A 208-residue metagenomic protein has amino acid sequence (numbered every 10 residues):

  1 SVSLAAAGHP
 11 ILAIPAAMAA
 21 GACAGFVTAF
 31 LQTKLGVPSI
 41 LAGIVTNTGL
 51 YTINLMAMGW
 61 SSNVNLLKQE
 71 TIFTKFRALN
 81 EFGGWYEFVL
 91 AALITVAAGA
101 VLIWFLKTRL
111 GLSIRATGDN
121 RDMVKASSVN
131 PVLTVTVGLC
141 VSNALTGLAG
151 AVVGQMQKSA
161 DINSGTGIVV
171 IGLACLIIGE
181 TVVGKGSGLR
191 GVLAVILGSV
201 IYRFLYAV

Functional and structural regions predicted by a protein language model:
S1, V45-N54, A126-S128, L173-L176 (+1 more regions): Small-residue-rich segments of transmembrane alpha-helices in multi-pass membrane proteins, especially helix faces
S3, A7, F26, F30-K34 (+7 more regions): Membrane-interface helix caps of multi-pass small-molecule transporters
G8, L35-V37, T108, V129: Membrane-helix interface residues
P10-T48, L93-G99, L197-G198, Y202: Alpha-helical transmembrane segments within multi-pass membrane transporters and channels
P15, T146-V208: Transmembrane alpha-helical segments in multi-pass inner-membrane proteins
P15-A16, A24, G83-V169: Helix-loop-helix "hairpin" substructures at the membrane interface of multi-pass membrane proteins
S39, L50-K107, V137: Transmembrane helix-bundle core of multi-pass membrane transporters and related energy-transducing complexes
